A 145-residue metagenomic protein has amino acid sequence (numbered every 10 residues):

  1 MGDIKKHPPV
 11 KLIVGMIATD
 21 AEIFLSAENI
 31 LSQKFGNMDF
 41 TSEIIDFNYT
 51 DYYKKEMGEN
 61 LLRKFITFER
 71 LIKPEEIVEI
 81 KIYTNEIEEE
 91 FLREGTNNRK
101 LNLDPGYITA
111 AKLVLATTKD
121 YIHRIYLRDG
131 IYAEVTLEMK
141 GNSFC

Functional and structural regions predicted by a protein language model:
M1-D3, K54-K55, L101-D104, I122-Y126: Catalytic micro-motifs at enzyme active sites that drive phosphoryl/nucleotidyl and oxygen chemistry
M1-S26, S32, F40, A133 (+1 more regions): Residues lining hydrophobic/aromatic ligand-binding pockets adjacent to catalytic sites
A21, K73-E75, K119-I122: Short, charged/polar surface micro-motifs in flexible loops or helix N-caps
L25-A27, E79, I125-R128: A short secondary-structure junction signal
E28, S32-K81: Short, surface-exposed acidic-centric catalytic microdomains
K54-L61, Y107-I122: Short, low-order "capping/linker" segments at domain edges
K73-V114: Internal catalytic-core helix/loop-beta-alpha segment that presents or stabilizes conserved functional determinants
D120-L127, I131-C145: Phosphate-binding/catalytic loops
